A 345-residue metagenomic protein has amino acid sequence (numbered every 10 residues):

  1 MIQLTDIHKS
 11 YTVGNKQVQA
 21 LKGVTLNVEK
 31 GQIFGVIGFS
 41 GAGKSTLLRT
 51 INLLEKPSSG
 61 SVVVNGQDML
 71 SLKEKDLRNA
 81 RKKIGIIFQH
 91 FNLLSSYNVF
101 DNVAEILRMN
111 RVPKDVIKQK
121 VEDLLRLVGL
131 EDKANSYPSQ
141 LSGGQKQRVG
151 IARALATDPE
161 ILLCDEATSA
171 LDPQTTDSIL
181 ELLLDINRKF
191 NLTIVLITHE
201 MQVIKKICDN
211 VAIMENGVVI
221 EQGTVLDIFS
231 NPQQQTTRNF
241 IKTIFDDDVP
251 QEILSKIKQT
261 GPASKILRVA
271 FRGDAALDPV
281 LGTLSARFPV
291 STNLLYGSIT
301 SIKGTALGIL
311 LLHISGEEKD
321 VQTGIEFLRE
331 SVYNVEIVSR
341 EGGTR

Functional and structural regions predicted by a protein language model:
V13-K16, M69-G85, M109, K114 (+1 more regions): ABC ATPase NBD coupling module
N52: Helix-to-loop junction immediately C-terminal to a conserved catalytic motif
G60-D68: Conserved ABC transporter NBD signature motif
Q67-D68, A104, R108, D115-D132: Conserved ABC ATPase "signature" region
Y97-A104: Short coil-to-helix segment of the ABC ATPase nucleotide-binding domain corresponding to the Q-loop/switch region
S136-S139, A156-T157, C164: Conserved signature/switch motifs of ABC ATPase nucleotide-binding domains
I204-K206: A short, surface-exposed alpha-helical micro-motif characterized by mixed small hydrophobic and charged/polar residues
